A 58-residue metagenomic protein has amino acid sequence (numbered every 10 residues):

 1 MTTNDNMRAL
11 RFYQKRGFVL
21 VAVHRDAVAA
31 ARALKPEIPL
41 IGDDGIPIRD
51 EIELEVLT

Functional and structural regions predicted by a protein language model:
M1-A9, V19, R25-A33: Conserved beta-strand-loop-alpha-helix junction that forms the acyl-donor binding cleft
F12: Long, contiguous binding/interaction regions
A22-I52: Conserved acyl-donor/pantetheine-binding loop and adjacent beta-alpha core of acyl/acetyltransferases and related
E53-L57: Short, well-ordered beta-strand micro-motif
